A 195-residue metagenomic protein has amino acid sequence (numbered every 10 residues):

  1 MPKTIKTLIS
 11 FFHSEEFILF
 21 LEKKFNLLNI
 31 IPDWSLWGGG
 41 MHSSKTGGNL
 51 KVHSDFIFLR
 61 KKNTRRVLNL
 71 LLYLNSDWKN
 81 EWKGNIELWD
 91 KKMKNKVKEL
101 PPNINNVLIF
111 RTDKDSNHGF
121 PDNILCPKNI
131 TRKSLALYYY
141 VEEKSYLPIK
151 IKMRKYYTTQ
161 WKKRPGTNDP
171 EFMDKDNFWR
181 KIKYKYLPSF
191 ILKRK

Functional and structural regions predicted by a protein language model:
M1-W37: Signature of the catalytic double-stranded beta-helix
F25, H42-R60: Conserved short histidine dyad/triad with adjacent acidic residue
P32-S35, H42-S43, R66, W78: Acidic, glycine-rich loop-and-strand cores that form catalytic or ligand-binding grooves in diverse globular domains
W34-G40, G119-I124: Acidic carboxylate-rich catalytic motifs and surrounding loops in phosphoryl-/glycosyl-chemistry enzymes
G39-M41, L70-L72, L135-Y139: A structural signal for short, well-ordered beta-strand segments
G47, I57-R66, S76-K195: Catalytic core of Fe(II)/2-oxoglutarate
